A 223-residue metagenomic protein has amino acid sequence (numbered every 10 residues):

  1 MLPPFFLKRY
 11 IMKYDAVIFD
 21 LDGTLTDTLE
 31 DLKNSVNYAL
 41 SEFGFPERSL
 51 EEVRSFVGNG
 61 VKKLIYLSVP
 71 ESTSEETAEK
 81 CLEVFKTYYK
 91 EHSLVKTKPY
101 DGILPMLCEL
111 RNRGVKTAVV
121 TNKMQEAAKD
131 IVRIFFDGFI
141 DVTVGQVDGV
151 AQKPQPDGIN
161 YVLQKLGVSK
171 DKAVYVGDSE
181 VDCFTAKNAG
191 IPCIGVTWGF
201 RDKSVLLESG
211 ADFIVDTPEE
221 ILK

Functional and structural regions predicted by a protein language model:
L2-I11: Short, Lys/Arg-enriched N-terminal segments with co-localized hydrophobic residues within the first ~10-30 amino acids
Y10-D15, E51, R111, Q125 (+1 more regions): Asp-based, Mg2+/Mn2+-dependent phosphohydrolase catalytic module
Y10-S55, Y66: Active-site neighborhood of HAD-like aspartate-dependent phosphohydrolases
D27, R48-E52, F56-N59, T73-E76 (+7 more regions): Residues at secondary-structure transition points
N34-Y38, K63-L67, V84, P105 (+4 more regions): Alpha-helical elements of Rossmann-like donor-binding domains used by nucleotide-donor carbohydrate transfer enzymes
V36, I103-R133: Substrate-recognition element of Asp-dependent hydrolases with the DxDx(T/V) motif
A39-L40, G60-S74, I131, V162-L163: Helix-loop "lid/cap" segments that line or gate small-molecule binding pockets
Y66-P105, R113: Metal-dependent phosphoesterase signature
